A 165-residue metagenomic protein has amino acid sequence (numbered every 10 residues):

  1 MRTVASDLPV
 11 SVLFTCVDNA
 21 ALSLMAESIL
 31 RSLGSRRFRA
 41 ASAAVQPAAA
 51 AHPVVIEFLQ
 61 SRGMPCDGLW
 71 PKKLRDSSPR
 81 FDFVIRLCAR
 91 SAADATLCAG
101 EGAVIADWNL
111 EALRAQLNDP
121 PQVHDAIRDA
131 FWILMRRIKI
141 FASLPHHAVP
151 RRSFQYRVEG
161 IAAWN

Functional and structural regions predicted by a protein language model:
M1-R75: Conserved active-site segments centered on acidic
D18-A20, A89-A93: Short glycine-rich anion-binding loops that position phosphate/pyrophosphate groups of nucleotides and phosphorylated
N19, L59, V84-I85, L134: Conserved small-residue
A41, F83-I85, V104-W108: Hydrophobic/aromatic beta-strand patches that form the interior of the parallel beta-sheet core in alpha/beta enzyme
A44, C88, N109-E111: Residues at the C-termini of beta-strands that transition into short coil/loop
A48-A51, S91-A95: Short, charged/polar "capping" segments at the starts of alpha-helices and the immediately preceding loops
P79-R80: Alpha-helix C-terminal capping/helix-to-coil transition sites in glycosyltransferase folds
A95-N165: Phosphate-binding/catalytic loops
